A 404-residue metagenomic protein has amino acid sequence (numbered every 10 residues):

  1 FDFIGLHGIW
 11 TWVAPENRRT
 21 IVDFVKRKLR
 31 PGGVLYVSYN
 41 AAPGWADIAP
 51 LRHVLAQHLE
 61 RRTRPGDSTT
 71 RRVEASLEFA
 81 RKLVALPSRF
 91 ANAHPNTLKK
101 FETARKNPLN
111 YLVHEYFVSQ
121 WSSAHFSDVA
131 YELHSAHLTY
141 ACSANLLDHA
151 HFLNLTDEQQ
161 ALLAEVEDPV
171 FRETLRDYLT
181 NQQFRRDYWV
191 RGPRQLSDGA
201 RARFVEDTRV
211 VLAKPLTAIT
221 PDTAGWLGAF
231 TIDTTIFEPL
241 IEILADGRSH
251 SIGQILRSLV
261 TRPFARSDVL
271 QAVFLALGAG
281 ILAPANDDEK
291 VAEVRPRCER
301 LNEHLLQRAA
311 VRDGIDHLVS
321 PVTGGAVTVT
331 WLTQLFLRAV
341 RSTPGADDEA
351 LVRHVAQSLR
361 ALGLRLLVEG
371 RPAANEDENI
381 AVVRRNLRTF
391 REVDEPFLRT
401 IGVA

Functional and structural regions predicted by a protein language model:
G5: A conserved beta-strand element that flanks and buttresses the S-adenosyl-L-methionine
T11-V13, K28: A short His-aromatic
R18-P31: A short glycine-rich, Lys/Arg-flanked "PGG" loop and its adjoining helix->strand segment in the class I
V34-T97: Conserved class I S-adenosyl-L-methionine
P50-L55, T97-S119: Short, glycine-/aromatic-enriched active-site segment of Class I SAM-dependent methyltransferases
W121-Y140: Short alpha-helix
H151-E165, F171-R185, W189, W226-A404: Long, charge-rich, low-complexity alpha-helical segments
T174-L227: Long, low-complexity, charged/polar intrinsically disordered regions in eukaryotic proteins
